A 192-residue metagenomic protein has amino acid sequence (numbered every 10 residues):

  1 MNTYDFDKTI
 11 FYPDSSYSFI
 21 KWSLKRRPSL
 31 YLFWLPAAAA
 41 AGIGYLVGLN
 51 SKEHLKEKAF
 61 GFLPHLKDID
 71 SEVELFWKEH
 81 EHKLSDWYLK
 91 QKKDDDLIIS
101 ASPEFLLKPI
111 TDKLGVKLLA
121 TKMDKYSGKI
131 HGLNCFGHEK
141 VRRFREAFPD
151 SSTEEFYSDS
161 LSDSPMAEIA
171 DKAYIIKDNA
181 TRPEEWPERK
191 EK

Functional and structural regions predicted by a protein language model:
M1-V47: Active-site neighborhood of HAD-like aspartate-dependent phosphohydrolases
Y12-P13, K52, G137: Generic structural signal for well-ordered secondary structure
K25, Y45, L49, H65 (+3 more regions): A structural signal for alpha-helix termini and helix-coil/disorder junctions
F33-G61, T111-L114, L118: Short, compositionally biased "basic patch" segments
E53-D86: Metal-dependent phosphoesterase signature
F76-K192: C-terminal cap/substrate-recognition subdomain and adjoining C-terminal extension of metal-dependent phosphatase-like
